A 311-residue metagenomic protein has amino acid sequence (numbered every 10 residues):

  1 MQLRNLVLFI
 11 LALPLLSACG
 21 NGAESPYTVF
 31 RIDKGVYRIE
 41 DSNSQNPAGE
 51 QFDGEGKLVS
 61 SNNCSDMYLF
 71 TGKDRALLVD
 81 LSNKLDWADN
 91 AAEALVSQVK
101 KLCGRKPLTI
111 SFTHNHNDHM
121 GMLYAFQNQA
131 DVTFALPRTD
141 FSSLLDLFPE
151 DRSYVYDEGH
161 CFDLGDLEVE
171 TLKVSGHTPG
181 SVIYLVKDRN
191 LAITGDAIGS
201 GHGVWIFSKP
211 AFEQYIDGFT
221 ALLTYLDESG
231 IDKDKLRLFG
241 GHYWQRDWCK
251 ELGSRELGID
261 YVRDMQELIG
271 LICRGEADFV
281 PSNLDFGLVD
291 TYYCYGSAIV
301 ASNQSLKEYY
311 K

Functional and structural regions predicted by a protein language model:
M1-V7: Bacterial N-terminal signal peptides that target proteins for export
S17-A18: C-terminal motif of bacterial Sec signal peptides marking the signal peptidase cleavage site
F30-K101, Y184-A197: Conserved beta-strand hairpin/beta-sheet module of binuclear metal-dependent hydrolase folds, prominently
L69, G159-V186, L191: Core dinuclear metal-dependent hydrolase active-site scaffold
V79-L81, P107-D118, F134-R138, K173-G176 (+2 more regions): Active-site neighborhood of phospho(di)ester-bond hydrolases with catalytic His/Asp-centered motifs
L85-G165: Active-site HxH/HxHxD metal-binding segment of metal-dependent hydrolases
D86, N115-M122, F141-L144, T178-S181 (+2 more regions): Active-site environment of divalent metal-dependent phosphoester hydrolases
T220, T224-K311: Accessory terminal helices/loops
